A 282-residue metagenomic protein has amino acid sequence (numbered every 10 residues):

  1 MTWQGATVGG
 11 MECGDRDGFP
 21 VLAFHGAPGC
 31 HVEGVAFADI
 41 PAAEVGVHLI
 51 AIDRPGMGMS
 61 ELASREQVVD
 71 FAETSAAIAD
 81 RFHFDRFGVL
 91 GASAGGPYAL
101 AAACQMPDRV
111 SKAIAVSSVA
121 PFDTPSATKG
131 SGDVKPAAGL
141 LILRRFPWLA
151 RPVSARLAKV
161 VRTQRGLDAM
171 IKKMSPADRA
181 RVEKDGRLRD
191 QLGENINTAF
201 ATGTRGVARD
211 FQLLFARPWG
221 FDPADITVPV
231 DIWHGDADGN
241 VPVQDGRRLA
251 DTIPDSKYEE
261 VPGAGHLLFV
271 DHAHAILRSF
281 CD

Functional and structural regions predicted by a protein language model:
A6-M59: Conserved HGGG/HGGXW glycine-rich cap/lid loop of the alpha/beta-hydrolase fold
D53-G58, A63, V119, A264: Short beta-to-alpha linker loops that shape the active-site pocket of alpha/beta-hydrolase fold enzymes
V69-G88: Conserved acidic catalytic loop of the alpha/beta-hydrolase fold
R86-G130: Conserved hydrolase catalytic core segment
D133-F221: Alpha/beta-hydrolase
I226, I232-H234, D238: Short beta-strand/loop motif that positions the catalytic acidic residue of the alpha/beta-hydrolase fold
G239-D245: Conserved alpha/beta-hydrolase "acid-adjacent" motif
D255-D282: Catalytic active-site module of serine/aspartate enzymes centered on a nucleophile-bearing elbow/loop
